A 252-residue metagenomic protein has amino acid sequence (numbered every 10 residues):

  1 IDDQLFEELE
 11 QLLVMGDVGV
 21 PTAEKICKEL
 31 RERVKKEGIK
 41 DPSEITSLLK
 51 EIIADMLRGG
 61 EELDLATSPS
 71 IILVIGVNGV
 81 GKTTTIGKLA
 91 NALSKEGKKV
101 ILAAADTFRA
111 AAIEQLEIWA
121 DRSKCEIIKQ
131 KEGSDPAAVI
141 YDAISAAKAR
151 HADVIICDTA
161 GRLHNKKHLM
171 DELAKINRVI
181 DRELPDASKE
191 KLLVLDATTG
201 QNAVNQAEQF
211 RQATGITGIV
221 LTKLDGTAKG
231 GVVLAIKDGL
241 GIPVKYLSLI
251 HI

Functional and structural regions predicted by a protein language model:
I1-A105, A112-K148, A152-C157: Primarily NTPase-proximal linker/entry elements flanking Walker-type ATP/GTP-binding cores
K82-G87, A110-A112, N202-V204, T227-G231: Short glycine/serine/threonine-rich phosphate/pyrophosphate-binding segments that cradle anionic phosphate groups
K88, Q115-I118, D142-S145, A149 (+5 more regions): Alpha-helical scaffolding segments of alpha/beta enzyme cores, especially the outer helices of TIM-barrel or partial
I101, A187-L195, Q212-L224, G241-L247: Conserved beta-strand/loop subsegment of P-loop NTPase cores
T107-A110, G133-D135, G161-H164, A197-Q201 (+1 more regions): Conserved nucleotide-binding/hydrolysis micro-motifs of P-loop NTPases
H168-D171, N205-Q212, K223-G241: GTPase G-domain guanine-specificity segment
L173-D196: Inter-motif core of Ras-like GTPase G domains
I250-I252: Conserved small/polar residues in nucleotide/adenosyl-binding loops
